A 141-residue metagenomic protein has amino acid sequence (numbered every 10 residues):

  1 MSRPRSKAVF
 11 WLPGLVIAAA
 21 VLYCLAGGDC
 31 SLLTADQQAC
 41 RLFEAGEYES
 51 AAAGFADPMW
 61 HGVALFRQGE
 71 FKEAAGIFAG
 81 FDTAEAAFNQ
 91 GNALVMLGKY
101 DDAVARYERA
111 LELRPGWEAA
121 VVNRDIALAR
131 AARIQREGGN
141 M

Functional and structural regions predicted by a protein language model:
M1-C30: Long, contiguous interaction/recruitment modules in multidomain scaffold/adaptor proteins
V16, N140-M141: Compositionally biased, intrinsically disordered low-complexity regions
G28-G139: Alpha-helical protein-protein interaction scaffolds
